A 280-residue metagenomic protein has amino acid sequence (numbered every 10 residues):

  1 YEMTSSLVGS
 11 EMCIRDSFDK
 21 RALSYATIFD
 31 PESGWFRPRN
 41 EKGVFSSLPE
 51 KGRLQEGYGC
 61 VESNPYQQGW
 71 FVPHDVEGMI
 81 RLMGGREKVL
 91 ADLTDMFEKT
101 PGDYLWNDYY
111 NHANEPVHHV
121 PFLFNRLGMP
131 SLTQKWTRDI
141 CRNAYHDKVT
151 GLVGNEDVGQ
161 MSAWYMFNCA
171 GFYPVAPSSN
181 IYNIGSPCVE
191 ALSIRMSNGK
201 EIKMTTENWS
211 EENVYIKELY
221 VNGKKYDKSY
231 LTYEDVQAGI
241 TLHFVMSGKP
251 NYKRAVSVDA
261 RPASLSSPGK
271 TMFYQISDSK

Functional and structural regions predicted by a protein language model:
Y1, Y66-Q68, Y165, Y182: Aromatic side chains
Y1-I14: Single conserved hydrophobic/aromatic residue that forms the stacking wall/gate of nucleotide- or nucleobase-binding
S6-L7, D278-K280: Compositionally biased regions
R15-N143, D147-G151, V158: Catalytic-domain carbohydrate-binding cleft regions of carbohydrate-active enzymes
L82, R86-E87, A91-F97, N111-H112 (+1 more regions): Non-catalytic C-terminal accessory modules of carbohydrate-active enzymes
